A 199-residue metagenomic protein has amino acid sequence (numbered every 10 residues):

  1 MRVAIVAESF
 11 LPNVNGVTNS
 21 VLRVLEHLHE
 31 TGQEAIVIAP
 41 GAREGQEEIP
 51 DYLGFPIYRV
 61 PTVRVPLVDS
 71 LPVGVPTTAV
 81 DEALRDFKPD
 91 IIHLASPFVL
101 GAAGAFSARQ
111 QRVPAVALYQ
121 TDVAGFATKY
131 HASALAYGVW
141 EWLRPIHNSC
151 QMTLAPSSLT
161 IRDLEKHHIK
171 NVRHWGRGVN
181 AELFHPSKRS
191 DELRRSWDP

Functional and structural regions predicted by a protein language model:
M1-P61: N-terminal subdomain of nucleotide-sugar transferases
I38, L94-A95, L118: Structural motif
A39, Y58-P61, W140-R189, R194 (+1 more regions): Donor nucleotide-sugar binding/catalytic pocket of nucleotide-sugar-dependent glycosyltransferases
R43, V99-L100, L159-I161: Alpha-helix capping/helix-boundary segments
T62-S96, L100-F106, Q110, Y137-E141: An amphipathic, basic-hydrophobic alpha-helix
V65-V68, A124-K129, L183: A short acidic, helix-capping loop that chelates divalent metal ions and anchors anionic groups
Q111-P114, I169-K170: A short helix->loop->beta-strand "cap" motif at the edges of active sites that frequently abuts
P114-V116, A124-P145, A155: Nucleotide-sugar donor phosphate/pyrophosphate-binding loop at the beta->alpha transition of glycosyltransferases
